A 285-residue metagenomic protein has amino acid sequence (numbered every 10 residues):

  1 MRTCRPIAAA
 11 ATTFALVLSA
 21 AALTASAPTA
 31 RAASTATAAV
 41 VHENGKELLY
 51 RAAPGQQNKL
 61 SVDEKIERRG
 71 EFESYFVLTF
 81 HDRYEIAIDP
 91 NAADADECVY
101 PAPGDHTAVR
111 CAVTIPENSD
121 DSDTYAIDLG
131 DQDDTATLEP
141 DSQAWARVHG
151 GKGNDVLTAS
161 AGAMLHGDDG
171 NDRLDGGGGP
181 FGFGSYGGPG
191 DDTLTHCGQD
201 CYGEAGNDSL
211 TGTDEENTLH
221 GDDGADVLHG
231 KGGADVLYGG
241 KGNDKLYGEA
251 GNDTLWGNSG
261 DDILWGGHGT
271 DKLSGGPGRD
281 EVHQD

Functional and structural regions predicted by a protein language model:
M1-A32: Secretory targeting and sorting signals
A32-N91: Short linear S-[DN]-x-LW-Φ motif typified by the pepsin-like aspartic protease active-site region
A53-G55, D141, A159-S160, G177 (+2 more regions): Short, structured coil/turn linkers that connect adjacent secondary-structure elements
T79-H81, N91-P116, P180-G188, Q284-D285: Acidic/polar low-complexity surface segments
A95-L157: Right-handed parallel beta-helix
D128-L129, L138, V148-G150, A159 (+14 more regions): Glycine-centered beta-turn/loop sites at beta-strand termini
D133, S142, A146, K152 (+5 more regions): Residues at the loop-to-beta-strand transition
